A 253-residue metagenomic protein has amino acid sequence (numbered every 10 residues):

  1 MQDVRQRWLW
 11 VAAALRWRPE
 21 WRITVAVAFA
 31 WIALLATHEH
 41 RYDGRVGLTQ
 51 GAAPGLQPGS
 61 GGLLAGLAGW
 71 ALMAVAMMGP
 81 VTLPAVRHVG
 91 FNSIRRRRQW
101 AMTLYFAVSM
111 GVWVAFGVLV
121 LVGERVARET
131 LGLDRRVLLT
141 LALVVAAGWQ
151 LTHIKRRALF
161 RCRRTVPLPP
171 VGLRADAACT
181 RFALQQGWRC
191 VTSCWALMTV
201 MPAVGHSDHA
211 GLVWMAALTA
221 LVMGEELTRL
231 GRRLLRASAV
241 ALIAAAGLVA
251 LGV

Functional and structural regions predicted by a protein language model:
M1-A71, R128-L133, H153-L173, I243: Histidine-/acidic- and/or cysteine-rich, low-complexity loops and terminal segments associated with membrane
Q2, W8-A12, G51, P58 (+1 more regions): Juxtamembrane transmembrane-helix termini in multi-pass membrane transport proteins
P19-A28, E129-H153, L234-V253: Selective transmembrane alpha-helices of multi-pass membrane proteins
E20-T24, L63-L67, Q99-T103, T140 (+2 more regions): Hydrophobic alpha-helical transmembrane segments
L56-L63, R125-L133, P202-G211, L251-V253: Helix-coil boundary and interhelical linker segments in multi-pass alpha-helical membrane proteins
L64-H88, A107-A115, W149-R164, P169 (+1 more regions): Functional transmembrane helices that embed catalytic/metal-coordinating motifs
R95-V126: Acidic, low-complexity central loop/insert segments
V112-W113, V166-D176, V240-V253: Small-residue-rich segments of transmembrane alpha-helices in multi-pass membrane proteins, especially helix faces
